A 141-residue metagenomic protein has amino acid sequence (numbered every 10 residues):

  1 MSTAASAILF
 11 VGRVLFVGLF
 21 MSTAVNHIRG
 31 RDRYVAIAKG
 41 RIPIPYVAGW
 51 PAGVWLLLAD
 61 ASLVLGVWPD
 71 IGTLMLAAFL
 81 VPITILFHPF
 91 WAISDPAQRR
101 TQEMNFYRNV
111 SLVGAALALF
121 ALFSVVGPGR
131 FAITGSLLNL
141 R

Functional and structural regions predicted by a protein language model:
M1-A36, I42-L58, L65-R141: Extended, low-polarity transmembrane helix blocks
